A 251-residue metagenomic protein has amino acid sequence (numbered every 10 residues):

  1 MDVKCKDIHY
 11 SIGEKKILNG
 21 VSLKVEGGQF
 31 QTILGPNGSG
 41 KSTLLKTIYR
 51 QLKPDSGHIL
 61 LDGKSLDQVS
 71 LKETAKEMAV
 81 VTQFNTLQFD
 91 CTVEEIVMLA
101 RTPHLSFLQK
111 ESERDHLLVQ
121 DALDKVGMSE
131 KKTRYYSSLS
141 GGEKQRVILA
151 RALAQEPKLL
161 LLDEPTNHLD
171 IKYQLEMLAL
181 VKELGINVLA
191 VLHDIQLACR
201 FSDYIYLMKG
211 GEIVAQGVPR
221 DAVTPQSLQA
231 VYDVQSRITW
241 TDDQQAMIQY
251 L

Functional and structural regions predicted by a protein language model:
V3-C5, I17-G20: Conserved structural motif at the start of ABC-family nucleotide-binding domains
Y49: Helix-to-loop junction immediately C-terminal to a conserved catalytic motif
G57-S65, T74, R134: Conserved ABC transporter NBD signature motif
M98, E113-K131: Conserved ABC ATPase "signature" region
K110, Y135-L139, E143: Conserved ABC ATPase signature
A154-K158: A short, proline-enriched helix->beta-strand linker immediately N-terminal to the Walker B motif in ABC-type P-loop
L160-E164: Catalytic Walker B motif of ABC-type/P-loop ATPase nucleotide-binding domains
